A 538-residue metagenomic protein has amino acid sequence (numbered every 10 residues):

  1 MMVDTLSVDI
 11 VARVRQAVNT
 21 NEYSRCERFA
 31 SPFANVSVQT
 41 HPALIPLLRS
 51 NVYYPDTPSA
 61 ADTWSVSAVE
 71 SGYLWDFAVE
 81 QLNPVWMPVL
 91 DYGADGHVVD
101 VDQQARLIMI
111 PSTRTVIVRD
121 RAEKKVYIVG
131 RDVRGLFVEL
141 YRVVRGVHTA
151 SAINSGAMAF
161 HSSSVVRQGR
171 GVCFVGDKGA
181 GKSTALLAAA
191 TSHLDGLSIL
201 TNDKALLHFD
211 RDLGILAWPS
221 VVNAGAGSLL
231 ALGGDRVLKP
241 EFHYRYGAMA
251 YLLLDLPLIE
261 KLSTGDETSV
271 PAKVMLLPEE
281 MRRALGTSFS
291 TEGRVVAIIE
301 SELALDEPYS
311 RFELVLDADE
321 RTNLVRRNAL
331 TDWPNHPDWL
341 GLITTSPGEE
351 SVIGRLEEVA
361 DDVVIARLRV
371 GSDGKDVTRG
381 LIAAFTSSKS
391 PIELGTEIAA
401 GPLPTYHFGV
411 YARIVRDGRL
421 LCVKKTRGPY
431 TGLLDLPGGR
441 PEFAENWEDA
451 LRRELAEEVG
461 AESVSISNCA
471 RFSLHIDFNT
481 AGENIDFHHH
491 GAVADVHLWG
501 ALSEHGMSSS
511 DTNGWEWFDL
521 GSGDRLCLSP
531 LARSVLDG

Functional and structural regions predicted by a protein language model:
M2-C173, T191-S198, A205-E397: A noncatalytic interaction/capping subdomain that flanks phosphate/NTP-handling catalytic cores
G176: The Walker A (P-loop) glycine that initiates the GxxxxGKT/S ATP-binding motif of P-loop NTPases
A180-K182: Conserved glycine(s) of the Walker
A185-L186: Post-Walker A alpha-helix
P391-R413, E483-N484: Acidic, metal-coordinating catalytic segment for phosphate/diphosphate chemistry, firing primarily on the Nudix
V415-A461: Conserved Nudix-box catalytic region and its N-terminal flanking loop in Nudix hydrolases and closely related
G460-L502: Active-site segment of metal-dependent pyrophosphate-handling enzymes, primarily the Nudix hydrolase catalytic core
V493-H497, E504-D537: NUDIX/MutT-family hydrolases
